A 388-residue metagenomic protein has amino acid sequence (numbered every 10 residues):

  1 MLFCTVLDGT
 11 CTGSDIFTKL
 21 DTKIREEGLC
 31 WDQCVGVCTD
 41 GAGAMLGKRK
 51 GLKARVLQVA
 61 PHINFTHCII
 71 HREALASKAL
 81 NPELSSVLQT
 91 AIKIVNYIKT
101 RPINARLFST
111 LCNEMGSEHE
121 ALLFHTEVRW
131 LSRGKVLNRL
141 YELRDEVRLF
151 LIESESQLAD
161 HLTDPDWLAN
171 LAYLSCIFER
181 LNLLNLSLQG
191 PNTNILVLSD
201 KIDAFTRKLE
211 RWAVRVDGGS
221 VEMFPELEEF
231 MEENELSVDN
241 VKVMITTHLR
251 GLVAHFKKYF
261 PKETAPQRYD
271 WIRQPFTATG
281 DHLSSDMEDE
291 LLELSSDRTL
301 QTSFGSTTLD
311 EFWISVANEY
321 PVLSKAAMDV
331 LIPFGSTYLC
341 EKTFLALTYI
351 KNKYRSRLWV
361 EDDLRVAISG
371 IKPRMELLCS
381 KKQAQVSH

Functional and structural regions predicted by a protein language model:
M1-H388: Alpha-helical structural modules in large enzymes and assemblies
